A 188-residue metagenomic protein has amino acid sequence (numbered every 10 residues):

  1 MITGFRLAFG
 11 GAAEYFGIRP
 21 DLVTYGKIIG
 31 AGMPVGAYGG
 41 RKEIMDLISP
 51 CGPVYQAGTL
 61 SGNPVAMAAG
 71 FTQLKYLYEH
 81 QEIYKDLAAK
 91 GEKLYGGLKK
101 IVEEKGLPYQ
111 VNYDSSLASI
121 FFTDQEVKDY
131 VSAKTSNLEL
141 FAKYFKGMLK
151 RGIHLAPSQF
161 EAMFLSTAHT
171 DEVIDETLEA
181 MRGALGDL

Functional and structural regions predicted by a protein language model:
M1-L188: Conserved N-terminal phosphate-binding loop of PLP-dependent enzymes in the Aspartate aminotransferase
